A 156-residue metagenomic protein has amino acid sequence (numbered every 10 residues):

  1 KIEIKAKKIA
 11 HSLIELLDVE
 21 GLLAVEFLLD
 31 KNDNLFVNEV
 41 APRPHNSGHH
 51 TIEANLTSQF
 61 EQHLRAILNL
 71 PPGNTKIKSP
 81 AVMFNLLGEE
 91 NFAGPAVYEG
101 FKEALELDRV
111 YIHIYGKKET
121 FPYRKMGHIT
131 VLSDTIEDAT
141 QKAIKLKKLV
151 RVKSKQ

Functional and structural regions predicted by a protein language model:
K1-L13, E137, A143-K147: Active-site nucleotide/adenylate-binding loops and adjacent lid/helix of ATP-dependent enzymes
I4-V25, K31, A41-A93: Active-site "cap" helix and flanking loop/linker of ATP-utilizing ligase/carboxylase catalytic domains
V19-D30, G100-V110: Phosphate-binding glycine-rich loops and adjacent basic patches that engage nucleotide phosphates, nucleic-acid
D30-D33, S133-T135: Short acidic-glycine loop/turn motifs at beta-strand connectors
R65-Q156: Peripheral (often C-terminal) accessory segments that flank ATP-dependent C-N-forming ligase machineries
